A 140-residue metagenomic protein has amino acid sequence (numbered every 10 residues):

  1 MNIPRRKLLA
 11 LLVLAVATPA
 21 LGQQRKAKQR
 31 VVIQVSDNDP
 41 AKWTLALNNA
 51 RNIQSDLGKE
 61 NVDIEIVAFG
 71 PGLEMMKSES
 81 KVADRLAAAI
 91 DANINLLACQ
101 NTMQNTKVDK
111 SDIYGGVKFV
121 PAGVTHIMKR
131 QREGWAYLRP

Functional and structural regions predicted by a protein language model:
M1-A15: N-terminal secretory signal peptides and thylakoid transit peptides that target proteins across membranes
L21-P140: Secreted/extracellular ectodomain signature
